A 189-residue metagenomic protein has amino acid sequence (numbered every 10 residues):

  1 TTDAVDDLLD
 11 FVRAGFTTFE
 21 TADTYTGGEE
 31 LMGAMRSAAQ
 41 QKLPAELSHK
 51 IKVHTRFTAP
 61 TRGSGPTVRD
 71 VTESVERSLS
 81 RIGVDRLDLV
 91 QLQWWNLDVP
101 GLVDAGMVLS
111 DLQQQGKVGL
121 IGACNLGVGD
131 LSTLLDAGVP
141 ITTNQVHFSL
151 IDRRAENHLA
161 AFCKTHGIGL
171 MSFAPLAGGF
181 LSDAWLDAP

Functional and structural regions predicted by a protein language model:
T1-F11, P66-G83, L126-T133: Short, acidic/polar
T1-I51: N-terminal binding-site loop/beta-alpha segment at the start of enzyme catalytic domains that lines or forms
R13-F16, V84-L87, V118, I141 (+1 more regions): A structural motif
F19, M32, V53, S78 (+5 more regions): Conserved, mostly hydrophobic/aromatic
A22-L31, P60-G65, L97-P100, S149-R154: Acidic-and-aromatic substrate-binding clefts and catalytic sites of carbohydrate-active enzymes
L47-R62, V90-Q93: A short, structured active-site edge motif that brings together acidic residues
L79-D98: Active-site groove signature of glycoside hydrolases
W95-P189: Beta/alpha (TIM)-barrel catalytic core signal, keyed to glycine-rich beta->alpha loops juxtaposed to Asp/Glu that bind
